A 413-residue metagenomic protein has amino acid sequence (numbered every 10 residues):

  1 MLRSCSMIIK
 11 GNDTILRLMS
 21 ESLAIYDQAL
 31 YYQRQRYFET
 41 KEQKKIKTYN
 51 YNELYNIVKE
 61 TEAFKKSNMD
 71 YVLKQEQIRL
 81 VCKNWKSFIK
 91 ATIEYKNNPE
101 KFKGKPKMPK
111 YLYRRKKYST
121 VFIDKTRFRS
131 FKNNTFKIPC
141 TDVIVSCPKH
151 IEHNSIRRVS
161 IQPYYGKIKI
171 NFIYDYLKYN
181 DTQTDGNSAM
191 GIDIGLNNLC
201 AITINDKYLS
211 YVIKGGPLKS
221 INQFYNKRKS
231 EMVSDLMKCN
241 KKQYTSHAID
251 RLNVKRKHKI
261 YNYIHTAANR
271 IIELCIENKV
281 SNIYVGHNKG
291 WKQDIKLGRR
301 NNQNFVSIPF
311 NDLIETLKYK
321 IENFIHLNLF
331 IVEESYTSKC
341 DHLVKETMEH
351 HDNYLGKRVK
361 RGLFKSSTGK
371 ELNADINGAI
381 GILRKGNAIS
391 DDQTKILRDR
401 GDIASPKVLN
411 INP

Functional and structural regions predicted by a protein language model:
M1-E76: Gly/serine-rich nucleotide phosphate-binding loop at the start of the catalytic core of nucleotide/ADP-ribose-handling
S4, K167-P413: Positively charged, helix-rich recognition surfaces that bind polyanionic ligands
C5-G11, V143-K149, Y211-G216: Generic detection of short hydrophobic beta-strand segments and adjacent strand-loop junctions
S22-L23, Q77-W85, I249-L252, R256: Short amphipathic alpha-helical coiled-coil/interface segments
A29, E76-F88, A374-G386: Stable alpha-helical structural segments in soluble proteins, enriched in small hydrophobic residues
R34-Y37, K41, W85, I89-K96 (+1 more regions): Long, hydrophobic, amphipathic alpha-helical segments used as structural scaffolds
Y49-Y164, S307: Acidic carboxylate diad motif detector
